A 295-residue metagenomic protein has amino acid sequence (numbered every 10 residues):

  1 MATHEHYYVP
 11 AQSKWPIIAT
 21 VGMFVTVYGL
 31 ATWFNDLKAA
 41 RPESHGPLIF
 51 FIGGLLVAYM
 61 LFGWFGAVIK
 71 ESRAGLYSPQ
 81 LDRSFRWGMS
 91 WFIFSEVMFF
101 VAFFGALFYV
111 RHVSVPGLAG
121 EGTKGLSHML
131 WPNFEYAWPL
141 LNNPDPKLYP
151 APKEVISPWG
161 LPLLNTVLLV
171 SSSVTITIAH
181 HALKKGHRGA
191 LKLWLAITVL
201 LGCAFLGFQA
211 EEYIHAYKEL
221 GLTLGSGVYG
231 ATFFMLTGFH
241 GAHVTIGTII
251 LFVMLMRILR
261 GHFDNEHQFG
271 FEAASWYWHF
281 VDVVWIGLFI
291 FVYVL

Functional and structural regions predicted by a protein language model:
M1-L295: ...captures the hydrophobic TM-helix bundle architecture rather than a specific catalytic motif, and can also fire on
